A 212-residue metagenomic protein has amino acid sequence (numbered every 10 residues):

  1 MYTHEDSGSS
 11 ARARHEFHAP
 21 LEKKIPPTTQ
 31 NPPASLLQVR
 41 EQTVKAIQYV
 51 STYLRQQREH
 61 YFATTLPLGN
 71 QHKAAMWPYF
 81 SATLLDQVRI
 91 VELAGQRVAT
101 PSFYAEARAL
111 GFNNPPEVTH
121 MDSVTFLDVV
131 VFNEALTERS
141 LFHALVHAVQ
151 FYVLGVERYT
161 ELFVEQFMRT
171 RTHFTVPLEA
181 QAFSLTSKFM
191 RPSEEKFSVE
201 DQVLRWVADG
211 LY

Functional and structural regions predicted by a protein language model:
M1-R55: N-terminal low-structure segments adjacent to metalloprotease catalytic domains across cellular compartments
T64-V124: Auxiliary, metal-adjacent structural segments of Zn-dependent hydrolase domains
A75-F80, L178-M190: An active-site-proximal "capping" alpha-helix that borders the catalytic cofactor pocket
M76, R139-F151: Active-site recognition of the HExxH zinc-binding catalytic motif
P115-F142, H173-F174: Short pre-active-site segment immediately N-terminal to the catalytic Zn-binding motif
A135, R139, F151-A180: Post-HEXXH active-site segment of zinc metalloproteases
P192-Y212: Long, well-structured alpha-helical subdomains associated with metal-dependent extracellular/ecto-lumenal hydrolases
